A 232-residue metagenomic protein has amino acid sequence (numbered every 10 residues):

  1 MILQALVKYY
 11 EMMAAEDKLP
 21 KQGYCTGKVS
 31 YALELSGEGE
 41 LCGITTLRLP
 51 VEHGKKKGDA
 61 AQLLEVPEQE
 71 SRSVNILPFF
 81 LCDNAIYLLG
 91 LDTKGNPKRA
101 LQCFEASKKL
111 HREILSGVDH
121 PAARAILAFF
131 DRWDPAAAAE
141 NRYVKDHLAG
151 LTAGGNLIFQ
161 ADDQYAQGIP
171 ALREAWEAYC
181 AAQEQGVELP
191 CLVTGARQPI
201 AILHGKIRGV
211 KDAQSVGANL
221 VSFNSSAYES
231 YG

Functional and structural regions predicted by a protein language model:
M1-L189, S226-G232: Conserved phosphate-interacting/catalytic interface
C191-T194: Short cysteine-rich clusters marking metal-coordination/redox-active sites
A196-G232: Domain-exit/linker segments immediately C-terminal to small folded modules
